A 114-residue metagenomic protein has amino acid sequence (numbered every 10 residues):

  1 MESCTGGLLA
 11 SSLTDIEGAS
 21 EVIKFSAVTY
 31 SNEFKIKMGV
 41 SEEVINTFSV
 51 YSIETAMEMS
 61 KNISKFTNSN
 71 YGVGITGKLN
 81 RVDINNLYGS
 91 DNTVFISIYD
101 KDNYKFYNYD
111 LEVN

Functional and structural regions predicted by a protein language model:
M1-N114: Short alpha-helical segments enriched in small residues
